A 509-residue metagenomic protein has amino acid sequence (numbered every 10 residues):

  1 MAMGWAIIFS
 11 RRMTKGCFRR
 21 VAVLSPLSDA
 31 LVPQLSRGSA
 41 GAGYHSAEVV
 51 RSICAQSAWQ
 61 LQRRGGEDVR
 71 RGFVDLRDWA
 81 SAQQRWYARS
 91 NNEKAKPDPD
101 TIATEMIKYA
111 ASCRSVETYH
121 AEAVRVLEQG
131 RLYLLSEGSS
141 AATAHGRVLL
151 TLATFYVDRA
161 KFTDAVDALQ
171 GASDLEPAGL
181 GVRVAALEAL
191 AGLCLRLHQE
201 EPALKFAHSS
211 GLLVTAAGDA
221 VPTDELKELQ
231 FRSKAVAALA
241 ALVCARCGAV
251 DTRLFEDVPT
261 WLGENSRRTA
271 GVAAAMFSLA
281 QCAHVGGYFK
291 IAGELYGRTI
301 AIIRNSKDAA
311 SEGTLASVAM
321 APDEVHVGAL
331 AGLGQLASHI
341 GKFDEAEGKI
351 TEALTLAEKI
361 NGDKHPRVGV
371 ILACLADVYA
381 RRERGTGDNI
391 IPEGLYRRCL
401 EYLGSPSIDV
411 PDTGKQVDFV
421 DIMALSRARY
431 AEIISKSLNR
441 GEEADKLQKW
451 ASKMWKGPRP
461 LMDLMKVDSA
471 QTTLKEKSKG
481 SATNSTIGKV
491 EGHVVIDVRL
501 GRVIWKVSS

Functional and structural regions predicted by a protein language model:
A2-S509: Intrinsic-disorder-linked linear interaction elements in eukaryotic regulatory proteins
